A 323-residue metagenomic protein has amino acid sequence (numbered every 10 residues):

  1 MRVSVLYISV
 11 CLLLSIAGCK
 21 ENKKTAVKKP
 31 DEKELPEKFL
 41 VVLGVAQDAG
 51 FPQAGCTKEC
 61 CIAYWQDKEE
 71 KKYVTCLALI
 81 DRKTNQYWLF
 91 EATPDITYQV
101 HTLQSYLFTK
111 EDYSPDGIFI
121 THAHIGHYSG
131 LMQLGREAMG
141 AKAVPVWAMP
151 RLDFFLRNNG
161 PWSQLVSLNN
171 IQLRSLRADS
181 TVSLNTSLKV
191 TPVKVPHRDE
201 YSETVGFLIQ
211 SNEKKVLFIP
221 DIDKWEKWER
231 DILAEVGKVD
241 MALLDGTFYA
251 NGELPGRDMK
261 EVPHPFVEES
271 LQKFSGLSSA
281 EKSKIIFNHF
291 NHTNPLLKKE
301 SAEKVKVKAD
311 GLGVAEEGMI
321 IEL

Functional and structural regions predicted by a protein language model:
M1-L6: Bacterial N-terminal signal peptides that target proteins for export
I8-V10: Hydrophobic helical h-region of N-terminal Sec-dependent signal peptides in bacterial secretory/periplasmic proteins
S15-G18: C-terminal motif of bacterial Sec signal peptides marking the signal peptidase cleavage site
K20-N22: Bacterial signal peptide processing site
K24-K110, L173-E235, I320-L323: Core dinuclear metal-dependent hydrolase active-site scaffold
L89-T93, S114-H127, W147-M149, L217-I222 (+3 more regions): Active-site neighborhood of phospho(di)ester-bond hydrolases with catalytic His/Asp-centered motifs
D95-G140: Di-metal (Zn2+ and/or Mg2+/Mn2+) metal-binding site signature of metallo-dependent hydrolases with the MBL/beta-CASP
E213-K215, D223-M319: Cap/insert and terminal regions of metallo-dependent hydrolase folds
